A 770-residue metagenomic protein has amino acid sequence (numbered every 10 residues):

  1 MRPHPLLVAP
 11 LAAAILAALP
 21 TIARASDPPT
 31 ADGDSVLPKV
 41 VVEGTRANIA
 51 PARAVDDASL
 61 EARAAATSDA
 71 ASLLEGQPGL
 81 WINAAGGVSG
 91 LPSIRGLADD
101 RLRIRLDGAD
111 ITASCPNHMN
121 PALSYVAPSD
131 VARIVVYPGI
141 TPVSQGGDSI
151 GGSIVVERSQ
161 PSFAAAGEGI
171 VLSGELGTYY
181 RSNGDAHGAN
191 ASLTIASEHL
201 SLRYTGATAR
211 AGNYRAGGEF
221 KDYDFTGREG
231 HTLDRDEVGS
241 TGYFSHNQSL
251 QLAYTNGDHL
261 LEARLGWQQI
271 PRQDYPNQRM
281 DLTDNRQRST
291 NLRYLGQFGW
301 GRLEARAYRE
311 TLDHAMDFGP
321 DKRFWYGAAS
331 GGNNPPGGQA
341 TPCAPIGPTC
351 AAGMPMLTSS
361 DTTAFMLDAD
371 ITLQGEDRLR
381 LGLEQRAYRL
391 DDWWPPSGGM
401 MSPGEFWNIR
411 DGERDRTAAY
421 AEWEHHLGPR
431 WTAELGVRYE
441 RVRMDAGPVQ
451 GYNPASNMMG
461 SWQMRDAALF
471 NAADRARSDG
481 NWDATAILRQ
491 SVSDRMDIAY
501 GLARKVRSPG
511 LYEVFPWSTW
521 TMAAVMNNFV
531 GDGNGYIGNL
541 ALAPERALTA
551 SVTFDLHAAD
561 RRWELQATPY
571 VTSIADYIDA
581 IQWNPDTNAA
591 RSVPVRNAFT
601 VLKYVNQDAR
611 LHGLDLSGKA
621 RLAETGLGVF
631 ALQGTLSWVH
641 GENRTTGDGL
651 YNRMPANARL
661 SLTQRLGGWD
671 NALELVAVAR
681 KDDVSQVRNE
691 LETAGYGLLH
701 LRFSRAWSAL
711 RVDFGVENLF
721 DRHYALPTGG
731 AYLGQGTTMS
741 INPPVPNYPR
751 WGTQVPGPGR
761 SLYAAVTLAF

Functional and structural regions predicted by a protein language model:
V36-A71, L91, D99, A109: N-terminal periplasmic "start-of-domain" segments of outer-membrane beta-barrel proteins
I111-I140: Short acidic/polar hinge/loop motifs at secondary-structure boundaries that mediate gating or recognition
Y137, M280-F298, T358-T362, N408-R416 (+9 more regions): Outer-membrane beta-barrel signature, preferentially recognizing the C-terminal barrel domain of Gram-negative
S162, I170-G177, R181-N285: Periplasmic-side early beta-strands and strand-to-turn transitions of outer-membrane beta-barrels
A216-D236, D317-P355, W393-W407, M444-A476 (+3 more regions): Solvent-exposed loop segments that connect transmembrane elements
G217, V506-R507, A580, R680-D682 (+1 more regions): C-terminal beta-signal and adjacent terminal beta-strands/loops of Gram-negative outer-membrane beta-barrel proteins
A253-Q268, Q287-A468, A473-D474, D479-D497 (+5 more regions): Face-selective signature of the C-terminal outer-membrane beta-barrel domain
H426-A433, R441-V442, D560-I578, Q582-S685 (+1 more regions): Gram-negative outer-membrane beta-barrel transporters
